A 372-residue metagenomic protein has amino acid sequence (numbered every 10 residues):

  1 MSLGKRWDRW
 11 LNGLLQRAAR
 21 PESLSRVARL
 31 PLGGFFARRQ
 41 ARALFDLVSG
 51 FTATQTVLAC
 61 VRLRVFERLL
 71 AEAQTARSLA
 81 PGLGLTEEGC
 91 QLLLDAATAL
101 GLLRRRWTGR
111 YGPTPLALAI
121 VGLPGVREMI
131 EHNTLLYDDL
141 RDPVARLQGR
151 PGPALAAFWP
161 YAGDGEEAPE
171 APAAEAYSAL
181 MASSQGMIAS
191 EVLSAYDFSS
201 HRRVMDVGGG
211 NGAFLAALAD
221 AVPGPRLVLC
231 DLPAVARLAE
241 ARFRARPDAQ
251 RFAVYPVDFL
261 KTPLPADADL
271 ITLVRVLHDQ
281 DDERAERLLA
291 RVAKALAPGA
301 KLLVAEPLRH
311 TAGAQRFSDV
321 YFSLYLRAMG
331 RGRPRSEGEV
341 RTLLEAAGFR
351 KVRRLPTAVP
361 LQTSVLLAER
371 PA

Functional and structural regions predicted by a protein language model:
M1-E22: Eukaryotic partner-binding/assembly regions in large regulatory complexes
E22-R202: Conserved Class I S-adenosyl-L-methionine-dependent methyltransferase catalytic core
R105, P113, V304, K351-R354: Short beta-strand "wing" residues that participate in macromolecule-binding interfaces
L123-G313, K351, L361-S364: Conserved adenosyl
L303-A347, V352: C-terminal alpha-helical "lid/dimerization" subdomain adjacent to the S-adenosyl-L-methionine
G348-A372: Core SAM-dependent methyltransferase catalytic element
